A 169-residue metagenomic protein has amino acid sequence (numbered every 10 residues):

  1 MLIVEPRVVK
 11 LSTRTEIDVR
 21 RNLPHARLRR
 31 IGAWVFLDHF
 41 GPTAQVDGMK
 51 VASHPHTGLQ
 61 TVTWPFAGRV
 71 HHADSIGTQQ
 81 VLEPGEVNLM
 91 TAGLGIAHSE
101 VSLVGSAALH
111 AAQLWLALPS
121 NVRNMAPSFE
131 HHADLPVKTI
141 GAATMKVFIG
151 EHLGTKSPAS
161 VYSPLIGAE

Functional and structural regions predicted by a protein language model:
S12-F66, D134-E169: A short glycine-rich, His/Asp/Glu-containing loop-to-beta-strand
A52-H56, H72, H98: Histidine-centered active-site/metal-ligand motif
T63-E83, G93-I96: A short beta-strand-loop-beta hairpin characteristic of the jelly-roll/cupin
G85-V87: Loop/turn positions that initiate beta-strands
G93-V122: Ligand-binding loop in jelly-roll beta-barrel domains
Q113-S120, A133, I149-H152: Short, structured patches in soluble enzyme cores that scaffold and shape functional sites
L118-G141: Long amphipathic alpha-helical segments that form oligomerization/scaffold cores
